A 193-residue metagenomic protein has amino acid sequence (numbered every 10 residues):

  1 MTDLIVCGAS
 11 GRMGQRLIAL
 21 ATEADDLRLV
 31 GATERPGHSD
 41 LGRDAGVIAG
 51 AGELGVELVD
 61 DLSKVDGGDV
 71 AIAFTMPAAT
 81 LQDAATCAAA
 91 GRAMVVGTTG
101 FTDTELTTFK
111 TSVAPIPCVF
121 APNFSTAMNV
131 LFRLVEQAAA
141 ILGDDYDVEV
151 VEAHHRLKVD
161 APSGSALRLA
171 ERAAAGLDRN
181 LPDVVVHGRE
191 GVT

Functional and structural regions predicted by a protein language model:
T2: Nucleotide donor/acceptor-binding cores
I5-K64, D144-T193: C-terminal substrate-binding/catalytic lobe of Rossmann-fold NAD(P)-dependent oxidoreductases
C7, F74-T75, G97-T98, A121 (+1 more regions): Structural motif
R12, R16, L20, V70 (+5 more regions): Alpha-helical scaffold segments in soluble metabolic enzymes
V30, V59, V95-V96, P117-V119: Structural detector of well-ordered beta-strand residues that form the stable sheet scaffold of enzyme domains
L62-Q82, A88, R92-A93: Rossmann-like NAD(P)-binding element
A78-A90, G97-F120, T126-A138: Rossmann-fold NAD(P)-binding glycine/threonine-rich loop
